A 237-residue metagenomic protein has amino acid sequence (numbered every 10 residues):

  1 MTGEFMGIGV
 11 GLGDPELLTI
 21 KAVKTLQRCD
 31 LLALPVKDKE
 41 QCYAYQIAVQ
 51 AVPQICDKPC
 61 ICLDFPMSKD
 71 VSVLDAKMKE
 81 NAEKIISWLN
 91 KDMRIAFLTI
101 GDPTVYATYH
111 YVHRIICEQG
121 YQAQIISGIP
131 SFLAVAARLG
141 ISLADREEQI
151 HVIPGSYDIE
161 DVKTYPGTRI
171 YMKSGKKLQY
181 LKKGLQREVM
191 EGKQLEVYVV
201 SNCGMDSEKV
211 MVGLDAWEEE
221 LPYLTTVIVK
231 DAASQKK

Functional and structural regions predicted by a protein language model:
M1-P15, I20-V23, Q27-Y121, M211 (+3 more regions): Class I S-adenosyl-L-methionine
F5, T164-K237: A contiguous loop/helix-start segment that scaffolds small-molecule binding in enzyme catalytic cores
V10, V36, F97, S127 (+2 more regions): Small/polar loops that bind or transfer phosphate-bearing groups
L34, I61-D64, I125, D145 (+4 more regions): Structural signal for conserved beta-strand scaffold positions within catalytic alpha/beta enzyme cores
K39-Q41, P130-L133, M205-D206: Short gly/pro/ser/thr-enriched loop/turn and capping motifs at secondary-structure boundaries
F65-V71, D158-E160, M205-S207: A short acidic, often aromatic-flanked loop/helix-cap motif at beta-alpha or helix-coil junctions that lines enzyme
K84-I86, G155-E160, K177-Q186: A short, acidic, amphipathic alpha-helical segment used as a generic capping/interface helix at domain edges
T104-Y165, E218, A233-Q235: Class I SAM-dependent methyltransferase SAM-binding "motif I" and its flanking Rossmann-like core
